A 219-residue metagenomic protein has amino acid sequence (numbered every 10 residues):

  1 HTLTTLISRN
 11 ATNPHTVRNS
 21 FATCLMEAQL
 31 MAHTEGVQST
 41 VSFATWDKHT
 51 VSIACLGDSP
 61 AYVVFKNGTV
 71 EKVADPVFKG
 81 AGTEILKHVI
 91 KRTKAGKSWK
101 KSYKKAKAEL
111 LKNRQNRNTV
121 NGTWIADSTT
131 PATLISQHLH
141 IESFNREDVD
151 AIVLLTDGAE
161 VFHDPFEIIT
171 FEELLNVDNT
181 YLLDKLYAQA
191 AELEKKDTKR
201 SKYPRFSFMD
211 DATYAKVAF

Functional and structural regions predicted by a protein language model:
H1-H15: Primarily the active-site beta-strand->alpha-helix module of PP2C/PPM metal-dependent phosphatases, and frequently
L6-I7, A28, L174-L175: Alpha-helix C-terminal capping segments
S8, N67-G68, E160: Hydrophobic/aromatic-lined pockets within catalytic cores
N13, H88-I90, K101, K195-R205: A general structural signal for short secondary-structure boundary/capping elements
N13-F43: Short N-terminal edge-element motif at the start of the domain
E35-C55, S59-F65, T69-K72, F78-D148 (+1 more regions): "…together with the soluble PPM/PP2C metallo-phosphatase catalytic core" -> "…together with the soluble PPM/PP2C
A106-F219: C-terminal catalytic subdomain
